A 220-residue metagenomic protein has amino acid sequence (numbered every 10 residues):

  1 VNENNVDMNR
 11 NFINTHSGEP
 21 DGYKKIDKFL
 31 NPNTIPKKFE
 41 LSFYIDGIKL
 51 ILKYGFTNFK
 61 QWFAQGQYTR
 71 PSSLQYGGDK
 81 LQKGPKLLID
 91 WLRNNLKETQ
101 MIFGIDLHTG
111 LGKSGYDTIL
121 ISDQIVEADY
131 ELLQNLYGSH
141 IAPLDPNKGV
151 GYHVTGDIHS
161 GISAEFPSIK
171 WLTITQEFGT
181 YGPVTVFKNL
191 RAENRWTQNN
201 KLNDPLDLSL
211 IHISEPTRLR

Functional and structural regions predicted by a protein language model:
V1-S214, R218-R220: Structured catalytic-domain cores with a bias toward divalent-metal coordination
